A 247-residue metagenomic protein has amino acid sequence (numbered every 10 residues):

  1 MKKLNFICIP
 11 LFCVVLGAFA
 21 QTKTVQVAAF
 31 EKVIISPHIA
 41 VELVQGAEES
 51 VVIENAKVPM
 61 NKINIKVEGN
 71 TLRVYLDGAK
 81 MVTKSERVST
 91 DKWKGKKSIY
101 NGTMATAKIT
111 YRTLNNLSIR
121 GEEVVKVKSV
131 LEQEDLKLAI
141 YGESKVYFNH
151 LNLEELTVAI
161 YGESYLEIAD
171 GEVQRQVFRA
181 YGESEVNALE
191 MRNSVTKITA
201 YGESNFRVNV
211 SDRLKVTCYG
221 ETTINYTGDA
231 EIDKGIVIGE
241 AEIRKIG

Functional and structural regions predicted by a protein language model:
M1-V25: Bacterial Sec-dependent N-terminal signal peptides
C13, Q26, V44, T110 (+13 more regions): Generic structural signal for beta-strand residues in well-ordered domains
Q21-R120, V124-A139, H150-A159, Q174-Q176 (+2 more regions): Acidic (Asp/Glu) and glycine-rich low-complexity loops/linkers that are typically intrinsically disordered
E122, Y141-E143, Y161-E163, E221 (+1 more regions): Surface-exposed loop/turn segments connecting beta-strands in extracellular beta-rich domains
Y141-E185: Histidine/lysine/aspartate-rich catalytic loop segments that bind and position anionic ligands
L166-G247: Short, surface-exposed interaction patches in beta-rich subdomains that mediate adhesion/assembly near membranes
